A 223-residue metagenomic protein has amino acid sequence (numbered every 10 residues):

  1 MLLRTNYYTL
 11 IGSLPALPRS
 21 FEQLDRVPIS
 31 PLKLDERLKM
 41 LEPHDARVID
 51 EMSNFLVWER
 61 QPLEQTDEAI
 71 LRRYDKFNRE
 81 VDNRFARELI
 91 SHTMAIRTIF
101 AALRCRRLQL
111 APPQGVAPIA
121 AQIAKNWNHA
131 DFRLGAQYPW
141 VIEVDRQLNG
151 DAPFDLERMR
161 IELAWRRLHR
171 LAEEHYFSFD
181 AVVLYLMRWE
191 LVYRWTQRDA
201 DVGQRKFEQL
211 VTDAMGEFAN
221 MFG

Functional and structural regions predicted by a protein language model:
M1-G223: Extended alpha-helical surfaces
